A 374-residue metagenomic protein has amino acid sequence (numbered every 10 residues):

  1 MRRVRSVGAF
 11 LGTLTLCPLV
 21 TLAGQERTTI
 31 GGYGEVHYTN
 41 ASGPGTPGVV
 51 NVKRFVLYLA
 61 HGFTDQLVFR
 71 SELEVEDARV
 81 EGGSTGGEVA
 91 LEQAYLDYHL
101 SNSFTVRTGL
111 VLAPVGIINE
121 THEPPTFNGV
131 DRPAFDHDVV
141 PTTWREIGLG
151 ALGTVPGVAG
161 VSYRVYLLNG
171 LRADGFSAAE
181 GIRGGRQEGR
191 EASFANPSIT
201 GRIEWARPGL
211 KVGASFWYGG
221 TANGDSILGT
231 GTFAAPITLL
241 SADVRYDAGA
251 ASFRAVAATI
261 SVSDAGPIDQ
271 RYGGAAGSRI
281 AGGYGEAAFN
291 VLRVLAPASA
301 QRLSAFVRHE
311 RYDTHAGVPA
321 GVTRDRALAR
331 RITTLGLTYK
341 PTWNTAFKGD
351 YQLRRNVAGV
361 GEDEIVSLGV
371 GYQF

Functional and structural regions predicted by a protein language model:
M1-R5: N-terminal secretory signal peptides that target proteins for export/translocation
G8-L19: Bacterial N-terminal signal peptides
L19-R27: Bacterial Sec-dependent signal peptides at the C-terminal "C-region" and cleavage site
E26-A173, A195-T200, E204-V212, Y284-L295 (+1 more regions): Outer membrane beta-barrel
S42-G45, G83, A94-H99, N119-T121 (+3 more regions): Outer-membrane beta-barrel pore domains
T142, R190-P197, G231-P236: Active-site glycine- and acidic-residue-rich loops that bind and position anionic ligands or nucleotide-like cofactors
S162-R164, D174-A179, S215, D225-I227: A short secondary-structure junction signal
E180-D225: Loop-centered beta-sheet repeat module
